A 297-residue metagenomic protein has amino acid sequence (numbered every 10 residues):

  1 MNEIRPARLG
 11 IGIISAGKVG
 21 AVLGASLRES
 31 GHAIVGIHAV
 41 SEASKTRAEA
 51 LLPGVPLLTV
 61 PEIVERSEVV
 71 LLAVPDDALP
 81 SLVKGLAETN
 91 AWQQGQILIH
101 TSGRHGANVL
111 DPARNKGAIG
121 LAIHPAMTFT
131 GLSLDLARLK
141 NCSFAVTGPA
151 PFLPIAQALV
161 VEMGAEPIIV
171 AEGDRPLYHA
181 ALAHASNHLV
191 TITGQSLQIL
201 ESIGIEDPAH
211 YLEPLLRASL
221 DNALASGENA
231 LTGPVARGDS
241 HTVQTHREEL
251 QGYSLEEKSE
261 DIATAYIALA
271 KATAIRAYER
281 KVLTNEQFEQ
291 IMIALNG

Functional and structural regions predicted by a protein language model:
M1-E65, I275: NAD(P)+-binding Rossmann beta1-loop-alpha1 motif at the extreme N-terminus of oxidoreductases
A7-G10, G95, N141: Phosphate-coordination loops involved in phosphoryl transfer and adenosine-cofactor binding
H32-A33, A118, A165, I205: Short phosphate-binding/catalytic loops that engage adenosine nucleotides
G36-A39, L98-T101, V146: Short, hydrophobic beta-strand segments that form beta-sheet elements in well-ordered domains
E42, T46, A50, P56-L134: Rossmann-like NAD(P)(H) cofactor-binding subdomain of soluble oxidoreductases
R47-L51, A113, L134-A225, S254-K258 (+3 more regions): Internal alpha-helical scaffold of NAD(P)-dependent oxidoreductase catalytic cores
D221-Q287: Interdomain hinge/lid region at the active-site interface of Rossmann-like NAD(P)-dependent oxidoreductases
